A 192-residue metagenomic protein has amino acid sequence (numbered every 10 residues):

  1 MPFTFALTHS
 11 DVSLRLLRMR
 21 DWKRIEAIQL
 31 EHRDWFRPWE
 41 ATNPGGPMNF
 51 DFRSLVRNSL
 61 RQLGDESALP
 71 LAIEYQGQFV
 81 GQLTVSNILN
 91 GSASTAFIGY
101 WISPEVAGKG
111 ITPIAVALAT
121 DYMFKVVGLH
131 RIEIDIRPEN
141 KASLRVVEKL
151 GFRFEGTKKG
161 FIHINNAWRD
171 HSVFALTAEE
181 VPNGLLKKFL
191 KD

Functional and structural regions predicted by a protein language model:
M1-R24, I28-W35, P70-D192: Acyl-donor (CoA/ACP) binding surface of acyl/acetyltransferases
R37-R57: Conserved GNAT-fold acetyl-CoA-binding loop/helix
P44-G45, R57-A72: A short helix-loop-beta-strand connector motif used in the catalytic cores of GNAT acetyltransferases and, in some
D51-Q62, S86-N90, G151: Short, charged low-complexity intrinsically disordered segments located at boundaries of structured domains
